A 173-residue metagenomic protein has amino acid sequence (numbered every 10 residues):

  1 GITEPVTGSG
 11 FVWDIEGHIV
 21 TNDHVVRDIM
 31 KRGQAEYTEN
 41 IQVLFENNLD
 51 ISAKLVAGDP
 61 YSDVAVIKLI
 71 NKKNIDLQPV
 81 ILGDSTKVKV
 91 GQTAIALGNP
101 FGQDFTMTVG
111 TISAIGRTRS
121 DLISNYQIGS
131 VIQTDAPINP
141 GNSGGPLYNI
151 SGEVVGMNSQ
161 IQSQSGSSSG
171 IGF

Functional and structural regions predicted by a protein language model:
G1-F173: Serine-dependent protease modules
